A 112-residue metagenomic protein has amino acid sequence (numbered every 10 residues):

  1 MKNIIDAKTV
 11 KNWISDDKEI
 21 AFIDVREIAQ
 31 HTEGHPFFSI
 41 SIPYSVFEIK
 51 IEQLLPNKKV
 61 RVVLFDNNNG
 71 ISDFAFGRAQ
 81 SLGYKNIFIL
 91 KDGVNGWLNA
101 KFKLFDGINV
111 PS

Functional and structural regions predicted by a protein language model:
M1-A21, V25-S112: Rhodanese-like catalytic fold shared by cysteine-dependent sulfurtransferases and DSP/PTP-type phosphatases
